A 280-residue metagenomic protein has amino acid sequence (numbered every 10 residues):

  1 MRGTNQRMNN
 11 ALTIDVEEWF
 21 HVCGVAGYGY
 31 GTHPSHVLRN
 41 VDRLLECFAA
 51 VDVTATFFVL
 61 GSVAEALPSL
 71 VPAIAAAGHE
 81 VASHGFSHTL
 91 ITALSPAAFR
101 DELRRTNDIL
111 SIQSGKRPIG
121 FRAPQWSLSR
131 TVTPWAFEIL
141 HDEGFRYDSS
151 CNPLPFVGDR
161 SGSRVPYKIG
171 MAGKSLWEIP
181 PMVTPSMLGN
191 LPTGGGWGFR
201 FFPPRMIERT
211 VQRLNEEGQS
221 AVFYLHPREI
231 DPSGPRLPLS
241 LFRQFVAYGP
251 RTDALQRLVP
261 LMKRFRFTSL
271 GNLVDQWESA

Functional and structural regions predicted by a protein language model:
R2-M187, P203-A280: Catalytic alpha-helical scaffold of carbohydrate-active enzymes acting on polysaccharides/glycoconjugates
G31, L191-F201: Surface-exposed cleft-lining segments at the edges of enzyme active sites
